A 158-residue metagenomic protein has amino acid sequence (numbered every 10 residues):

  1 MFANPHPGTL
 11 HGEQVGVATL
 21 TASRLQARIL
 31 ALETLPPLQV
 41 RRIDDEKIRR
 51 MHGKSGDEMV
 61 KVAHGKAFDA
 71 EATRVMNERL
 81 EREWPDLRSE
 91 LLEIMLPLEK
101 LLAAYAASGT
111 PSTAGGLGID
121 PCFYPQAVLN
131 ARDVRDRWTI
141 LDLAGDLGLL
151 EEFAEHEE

Functional and structural regions predicted by a protein language model:
M1-R28: Acidic catalytic cores of enzymes that act on phosphate-bearing nucleotides/polynucleotides
L32-E158: C-terminal charged capping/lid subdomain of soluble metabolic enzymes
